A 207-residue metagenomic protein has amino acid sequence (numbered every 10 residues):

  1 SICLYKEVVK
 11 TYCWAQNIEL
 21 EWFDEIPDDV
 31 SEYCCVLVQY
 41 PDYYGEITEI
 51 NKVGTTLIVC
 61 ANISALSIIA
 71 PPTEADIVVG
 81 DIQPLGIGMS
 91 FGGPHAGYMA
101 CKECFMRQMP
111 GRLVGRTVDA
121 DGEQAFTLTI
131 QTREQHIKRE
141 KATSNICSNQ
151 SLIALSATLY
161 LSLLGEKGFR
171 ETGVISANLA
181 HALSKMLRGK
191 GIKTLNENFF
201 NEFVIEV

Functional and structural regions predicted by a protein language model:
S1-A125, I205: Conserved PLP-enzyme active-site core in the AAT-like
S1-Y12, H181, K185, G189-I192 (+2 more regions): Glycine- and Gly-Pro-enriched alpha-helical subdomains that act as flexible, kink-prone "lid/hinge" or packing modules
C34, A142, F199-N201: Short amphipathic alpha-helical segments
L85-K190, T194-E197: Active-site C-terminal subdomain of aminotransferase-like
V174-I175, I205-V207: Short, surface-exposed ligand-recognition loops at beta-strand->loop->(often short) alpha-helix junctions that present
